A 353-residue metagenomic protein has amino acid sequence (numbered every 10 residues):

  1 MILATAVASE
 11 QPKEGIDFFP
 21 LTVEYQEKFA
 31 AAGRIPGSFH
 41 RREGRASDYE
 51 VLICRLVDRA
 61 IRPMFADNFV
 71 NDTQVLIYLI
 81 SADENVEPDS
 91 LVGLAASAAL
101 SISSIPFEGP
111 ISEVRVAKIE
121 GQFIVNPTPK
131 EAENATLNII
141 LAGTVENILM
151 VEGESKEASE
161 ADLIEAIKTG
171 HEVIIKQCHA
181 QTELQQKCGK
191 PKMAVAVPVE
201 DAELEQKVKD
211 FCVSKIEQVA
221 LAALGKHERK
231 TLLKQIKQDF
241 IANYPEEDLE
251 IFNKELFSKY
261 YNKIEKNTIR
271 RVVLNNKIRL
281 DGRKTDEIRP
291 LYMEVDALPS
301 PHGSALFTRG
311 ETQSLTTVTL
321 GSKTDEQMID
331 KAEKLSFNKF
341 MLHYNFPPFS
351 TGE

Functional and structural regions predicted by a protein language model:
M1-S9, K13, A196-S336: Extended amphipathic alpha-helical scaffolds
M1-V86, V145, E152, H302-E353: Glycine-rich, flexible beta-strand/loop modules in the N-terminal catalytic cores of phosphate-handling
E10-P12, I61-A66, S101-S104, E113 (+5 more regions): A generic local secondary-structure boundary/capping motif
F18, G109-I111, N134-T136, D286 (+2 more regions): Short beta-strand-initiation
F18, V23, G44-A66, V70-L76 (+7 more regions): Alpha/propeptide regions of enzymes that mature by internal proteolysis
L79, D83-P88, S97, P110-A117 (+2 more regions): Conserved mixed alpha/beta core segments that line enzyme active sites in large multi-domain catalysts
S104-L224: Mobile "lid/hinge" segments at catalytic clefts and subdomain interfaces of large enzymes
